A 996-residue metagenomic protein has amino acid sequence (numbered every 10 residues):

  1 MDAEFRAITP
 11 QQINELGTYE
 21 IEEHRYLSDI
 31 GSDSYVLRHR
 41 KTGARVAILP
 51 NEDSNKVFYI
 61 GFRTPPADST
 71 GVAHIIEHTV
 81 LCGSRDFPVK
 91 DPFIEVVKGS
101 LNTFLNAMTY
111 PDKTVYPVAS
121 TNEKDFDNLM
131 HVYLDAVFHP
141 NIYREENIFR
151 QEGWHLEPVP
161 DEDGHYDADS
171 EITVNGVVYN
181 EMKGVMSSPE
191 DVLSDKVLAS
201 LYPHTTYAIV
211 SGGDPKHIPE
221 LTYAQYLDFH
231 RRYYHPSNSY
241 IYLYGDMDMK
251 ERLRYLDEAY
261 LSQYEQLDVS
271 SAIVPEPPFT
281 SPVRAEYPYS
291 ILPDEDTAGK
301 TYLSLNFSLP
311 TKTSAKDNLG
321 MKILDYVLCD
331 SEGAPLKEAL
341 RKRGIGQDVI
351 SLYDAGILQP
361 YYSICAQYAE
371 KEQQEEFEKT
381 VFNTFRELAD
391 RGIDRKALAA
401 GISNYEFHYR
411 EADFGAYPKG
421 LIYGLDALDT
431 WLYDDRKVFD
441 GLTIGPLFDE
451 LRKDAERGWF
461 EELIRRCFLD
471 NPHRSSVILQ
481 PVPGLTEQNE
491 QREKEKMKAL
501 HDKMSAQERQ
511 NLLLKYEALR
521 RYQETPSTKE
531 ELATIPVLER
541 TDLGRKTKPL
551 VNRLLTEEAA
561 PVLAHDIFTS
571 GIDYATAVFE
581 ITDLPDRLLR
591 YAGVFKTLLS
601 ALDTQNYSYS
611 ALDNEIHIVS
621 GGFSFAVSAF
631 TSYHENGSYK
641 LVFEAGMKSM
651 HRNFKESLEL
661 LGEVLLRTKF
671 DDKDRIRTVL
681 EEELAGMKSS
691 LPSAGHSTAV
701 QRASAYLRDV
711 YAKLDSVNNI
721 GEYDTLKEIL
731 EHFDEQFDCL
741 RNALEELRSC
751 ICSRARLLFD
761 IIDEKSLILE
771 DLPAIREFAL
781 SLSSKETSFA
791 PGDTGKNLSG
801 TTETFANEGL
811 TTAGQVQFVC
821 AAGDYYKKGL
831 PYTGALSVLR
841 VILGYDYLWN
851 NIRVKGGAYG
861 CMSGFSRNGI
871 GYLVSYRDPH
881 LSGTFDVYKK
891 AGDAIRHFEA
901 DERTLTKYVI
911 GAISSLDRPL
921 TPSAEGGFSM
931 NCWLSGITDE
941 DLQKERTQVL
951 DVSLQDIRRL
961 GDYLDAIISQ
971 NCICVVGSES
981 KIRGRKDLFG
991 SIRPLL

Functional and structural regions predicted by a protein language model:
D2-Y59: Non-catalytic terminal extensions that flank enzyme cores
P50-E52, Y59-G61, Y179, K183 (+11 more regions): His/Glu-based metal-binding/catalytic segments typifying zinc-dependent metallopeptidases
N55-P65, D91-H139, E146-G164, D191-K216 (+11 more regions): M16 family metallopeptidases and their MPP-like homologs
V72, I76-V80, F595: Active-site His/Glu-centered metal-binding helix of metallohydrolases
F104, L227-R231, S290-P293, L336 (+12 more regions): Generic recognition of flexible, low-complexity loop/linker segments
D169, A224-A259, L740-I775, S969: Non-catalytic, conformational "gating/processing" segments within enzyme and secreted inhibitor domains
D228, Y234, Y240, M249-D268 (+3 more regions): Extended, regular secondary-structure scaffolds
D951-L996: In a subset of proteins, long, contiguous C-terminal domains/tails are tracked
